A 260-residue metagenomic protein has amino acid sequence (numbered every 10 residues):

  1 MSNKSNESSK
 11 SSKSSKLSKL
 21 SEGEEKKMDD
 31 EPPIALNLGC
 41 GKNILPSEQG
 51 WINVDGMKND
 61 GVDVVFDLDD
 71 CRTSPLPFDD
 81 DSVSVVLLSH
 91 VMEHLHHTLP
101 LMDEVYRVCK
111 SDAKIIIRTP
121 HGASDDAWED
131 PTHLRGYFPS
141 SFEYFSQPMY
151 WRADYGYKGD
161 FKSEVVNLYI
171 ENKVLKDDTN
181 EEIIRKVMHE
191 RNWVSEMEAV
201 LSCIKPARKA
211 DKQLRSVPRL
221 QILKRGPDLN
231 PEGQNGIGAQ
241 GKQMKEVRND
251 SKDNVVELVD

Functional and structural regions predicted by a protein language model:
S2-S5, K10, K16-P75, S216-D260: Conserved N-terminal segment of class I S-adenosyl-L-methionine
S14-L17, V85, G122, E181: General secondary-structure edge motif
S21-G23, D30-A35, V85, D112 (+1 more regions): A generic short-segment signal for beta-strand/edge and adjacent turn/coil regions
P33-A123: Conserved SAM-binding loop
L99-P100, K110, K114-D260: S-adenosyl-L-methionine-dependent methyltransferase catalytic module, highlighting the catalytic core
